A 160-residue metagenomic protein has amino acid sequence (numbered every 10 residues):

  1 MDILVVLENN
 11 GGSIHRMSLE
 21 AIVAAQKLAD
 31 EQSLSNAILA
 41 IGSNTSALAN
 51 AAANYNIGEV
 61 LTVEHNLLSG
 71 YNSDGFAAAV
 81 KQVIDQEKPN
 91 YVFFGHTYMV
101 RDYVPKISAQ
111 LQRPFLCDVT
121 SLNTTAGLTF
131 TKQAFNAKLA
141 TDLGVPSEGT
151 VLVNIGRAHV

Functional and structural regions predicted by a protein language model:
M1-R157: N-terminal glycine-rich FAD/FM-binding segment characteristic of electron-transfer flavoproteins
